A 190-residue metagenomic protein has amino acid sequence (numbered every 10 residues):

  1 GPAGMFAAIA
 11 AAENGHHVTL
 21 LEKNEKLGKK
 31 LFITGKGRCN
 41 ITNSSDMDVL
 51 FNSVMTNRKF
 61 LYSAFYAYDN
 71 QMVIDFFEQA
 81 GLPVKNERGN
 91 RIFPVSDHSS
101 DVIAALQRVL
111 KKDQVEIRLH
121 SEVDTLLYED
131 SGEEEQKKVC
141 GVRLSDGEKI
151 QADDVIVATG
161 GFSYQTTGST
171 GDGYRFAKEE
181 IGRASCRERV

Functional and structural regions predicted by a protein language model:
G1-F6, K30, K36-C39, F162-S163: Gly/Ser/Thr-rich beta-alpha loop segments that engage phosphate groups in nucleotides
G1-L20: N-terminal Rossmann-like FAD-binding beta1-loop-alpha1 element of flavoenzymes
M5-I9, N40-T42, V95, Q165-T166: Basic, gly/Ser/Thr/Pro-rich low-complexity segments located predominantly at protein N termini
E13, S44-D46, S169-T170, V190: N-terminal low-complexity, intrinsically disordered patches enriched in charged
N14-H16, A80, D113, E180: Conserved dinucleotide-binding and phosphotransfer motif residues
H16-T19, V84, V155: Hydrophobic anchor at the start of a short beta-strand that flanks the dinucleotide cofactor-binding loop
K23-E116: Conserved N-terminal/central alpha/beta ligand/cofactor-binding core
I33, S100-D101, A105-R189: Predominantly flavin-linked oxidoreductase catalytic cores and closely associated redox partners
